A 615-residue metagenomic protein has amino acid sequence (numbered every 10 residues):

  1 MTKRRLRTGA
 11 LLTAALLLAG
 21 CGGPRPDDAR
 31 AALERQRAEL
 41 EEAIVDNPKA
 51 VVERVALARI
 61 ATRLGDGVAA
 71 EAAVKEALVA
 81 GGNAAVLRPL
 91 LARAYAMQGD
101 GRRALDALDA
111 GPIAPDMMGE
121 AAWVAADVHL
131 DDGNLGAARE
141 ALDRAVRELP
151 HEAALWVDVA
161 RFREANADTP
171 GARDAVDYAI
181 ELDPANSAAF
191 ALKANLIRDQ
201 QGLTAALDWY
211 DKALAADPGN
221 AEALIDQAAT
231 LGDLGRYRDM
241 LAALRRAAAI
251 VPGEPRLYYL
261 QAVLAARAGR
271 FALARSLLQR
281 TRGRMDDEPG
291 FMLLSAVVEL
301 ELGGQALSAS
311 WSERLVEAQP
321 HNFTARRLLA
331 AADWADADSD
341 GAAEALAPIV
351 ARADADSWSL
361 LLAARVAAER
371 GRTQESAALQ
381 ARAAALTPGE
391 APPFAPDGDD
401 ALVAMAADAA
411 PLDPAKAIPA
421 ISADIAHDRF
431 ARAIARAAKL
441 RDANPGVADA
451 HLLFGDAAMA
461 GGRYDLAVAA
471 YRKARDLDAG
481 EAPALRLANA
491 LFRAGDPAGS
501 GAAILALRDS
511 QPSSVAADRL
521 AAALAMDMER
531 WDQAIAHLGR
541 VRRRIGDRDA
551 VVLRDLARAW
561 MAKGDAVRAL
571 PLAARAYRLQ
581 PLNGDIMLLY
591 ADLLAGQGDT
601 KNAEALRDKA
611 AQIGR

Functional and structural regions predicted by a protein language model:
L16-V86, M97-G99, D106, P388-I421 (+2 more regions): N-terminal leader/linker segments that initiate helical-solenoid repeat arrays
E42-A43, E76-A77, A110-G111, R144-A145 (+14 more regions): Canonical positions in the second alpha-helix
P48, G82, D116, P150 (+14 more regions): Short coil turns that delineate tetratricopeptide repeat
V51-V52, A84-V86, M117-E120, A153-A154 (+14 more regions): Helix-start (N-cap) detector for alpha-helical repeat units in TPR-like alpha-solenoids, especially tetratricopeptide
A56, L90, E120, V124 (+13 more regions): Canonical tetratricopeptide repeat
R63, M97, D131-D132, A165-N166 (+12 more regions): Register position in tetratricopeptide repeats
